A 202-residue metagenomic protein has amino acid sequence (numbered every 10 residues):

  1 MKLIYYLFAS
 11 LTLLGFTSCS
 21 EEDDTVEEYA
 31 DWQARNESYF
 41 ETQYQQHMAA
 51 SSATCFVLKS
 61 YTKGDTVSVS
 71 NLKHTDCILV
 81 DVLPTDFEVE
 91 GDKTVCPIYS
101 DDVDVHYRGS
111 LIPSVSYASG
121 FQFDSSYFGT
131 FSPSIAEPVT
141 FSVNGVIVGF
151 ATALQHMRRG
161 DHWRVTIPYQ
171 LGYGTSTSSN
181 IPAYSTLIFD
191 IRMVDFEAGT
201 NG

Functional and structural regions predicted by a protein language model:
M1-Y5: Positively charged n-region of N-terminal signal peptides that target proteins for export
F8-L13: Hydrophobic helical h-region of N-terminal Sec-dependent signal peptides in bacterial secretory/periplasmic proteins
L14-S18: C-terminal motif of bacterial Sec signal peptides marking the signal peptidase cleavage site
C19-G202: Cross-family detector of peptidyl-prolyl cis-trans isomerase
